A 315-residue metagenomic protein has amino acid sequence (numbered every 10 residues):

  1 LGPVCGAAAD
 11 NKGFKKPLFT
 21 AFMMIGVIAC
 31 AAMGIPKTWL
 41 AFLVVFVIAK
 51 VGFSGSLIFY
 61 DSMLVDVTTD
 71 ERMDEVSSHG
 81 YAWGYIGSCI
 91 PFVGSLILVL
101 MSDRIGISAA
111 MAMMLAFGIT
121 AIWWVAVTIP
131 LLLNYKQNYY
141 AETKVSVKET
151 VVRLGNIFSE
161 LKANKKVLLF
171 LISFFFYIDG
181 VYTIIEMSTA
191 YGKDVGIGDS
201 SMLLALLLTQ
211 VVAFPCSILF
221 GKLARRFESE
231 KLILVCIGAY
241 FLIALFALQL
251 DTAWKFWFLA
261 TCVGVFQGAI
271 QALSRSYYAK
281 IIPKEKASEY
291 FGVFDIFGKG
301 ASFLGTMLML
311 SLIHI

Functional and structural regions predicted by a protein language model:
G2-G13, C216-E228, I313: Helix-to-loop junctions at the C-terminal end of transmembrane segments in multipass secondary transporters
P17-A31, K231-L245: Structural signature of the two symmetry-related core transmembrane helices
G34-V45, L248-A260: Helix-loop junctions at membrane interfaces in 12-TM secondary transporters
G55-T68, A269-I282: Intracellular juxtamembrane helix-capping segments at the cytosolic ends of symmetry-related transmembrane helices
S78-L96, F297-G305: Glycine-rich segments within core transmembrane alpha-helices of 12-TM secondary carriers
P91, S95-L100, A121-Y140: C-terminal membrane-cytosol helix-exit motif in multi-pass small-molecule transporters
Q137-L171: Juxtamembrane intracellular "pre-TM" segments in multi-pass secondary transporters
E186-M202: Short amphipathic helix-loop junctions that connect adjacent transmembrane helices in Major Facilitator Superfamily/SLC
